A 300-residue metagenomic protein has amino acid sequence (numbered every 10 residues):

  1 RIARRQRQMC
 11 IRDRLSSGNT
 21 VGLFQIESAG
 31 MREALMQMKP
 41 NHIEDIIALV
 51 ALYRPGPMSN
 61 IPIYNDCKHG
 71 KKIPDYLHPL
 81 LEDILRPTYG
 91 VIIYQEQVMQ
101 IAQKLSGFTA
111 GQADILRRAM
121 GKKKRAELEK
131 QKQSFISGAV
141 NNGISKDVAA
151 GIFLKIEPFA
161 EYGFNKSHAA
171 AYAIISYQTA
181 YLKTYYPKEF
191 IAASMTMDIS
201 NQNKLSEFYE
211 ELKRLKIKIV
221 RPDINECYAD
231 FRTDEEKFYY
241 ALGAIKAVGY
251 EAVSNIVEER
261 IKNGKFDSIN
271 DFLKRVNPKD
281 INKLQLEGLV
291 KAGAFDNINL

Functional and structural regions predicted by a protein language model:
R1-L300: Noncatalytic, beta-rich nucleic-acid-contacting surfaces in large DNA/RNA-processing enzymes
